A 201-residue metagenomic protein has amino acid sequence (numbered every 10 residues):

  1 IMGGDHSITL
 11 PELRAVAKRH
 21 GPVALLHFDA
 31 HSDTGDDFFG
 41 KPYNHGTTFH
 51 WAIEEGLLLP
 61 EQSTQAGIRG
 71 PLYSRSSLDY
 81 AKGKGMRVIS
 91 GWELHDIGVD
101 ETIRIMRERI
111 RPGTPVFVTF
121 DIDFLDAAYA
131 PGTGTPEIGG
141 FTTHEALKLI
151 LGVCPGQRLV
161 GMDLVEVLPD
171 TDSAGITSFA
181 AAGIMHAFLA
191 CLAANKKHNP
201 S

Functional and structural regions predicted by a protein language model:
I1-S201: Conserved alpha-helical scaffold segments that buttress catalytic/binding sites
